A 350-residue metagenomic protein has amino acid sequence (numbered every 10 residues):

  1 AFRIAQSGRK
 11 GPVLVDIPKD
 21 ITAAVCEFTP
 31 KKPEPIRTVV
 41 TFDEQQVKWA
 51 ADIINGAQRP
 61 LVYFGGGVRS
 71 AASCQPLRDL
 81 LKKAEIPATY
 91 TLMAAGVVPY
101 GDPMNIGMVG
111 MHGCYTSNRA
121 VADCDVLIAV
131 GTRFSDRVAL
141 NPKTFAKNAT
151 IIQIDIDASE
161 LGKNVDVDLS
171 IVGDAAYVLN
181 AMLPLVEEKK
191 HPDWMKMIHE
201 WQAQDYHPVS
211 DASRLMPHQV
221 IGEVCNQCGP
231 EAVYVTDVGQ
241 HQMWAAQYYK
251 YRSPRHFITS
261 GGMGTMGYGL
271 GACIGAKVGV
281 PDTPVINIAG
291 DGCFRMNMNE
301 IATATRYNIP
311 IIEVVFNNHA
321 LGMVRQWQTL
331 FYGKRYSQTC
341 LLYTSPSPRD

Functional and structural regions predicted by a protein language model:
A1-P30, A50-I53, N118-I152, A181 (+2 more regions): Structural signature of the thiamine diphosphate
D16, P87-L92, I152-D155, E313-V315: Short internal beta-strands
I17-T22, G66-V68, A95, A158 (+2 more regions): Glycine-rich beta-alpha junction loops
K19, A94-M197: Glycine-rich, acidic loop regions that bind phosphate or pyrophosphate groups
K19-F42, W194: Aromatic-enriched
N118, G162-N164, S170-V172, A176-M182 (+1 more regions): Thiamine diphosphate
H199-K277: Active-site diphosphate/adenylate-binding microenvironment
P346-D350: A short, hydrophobic C-terminal helix/tail in secreted or cell-surface proteins
